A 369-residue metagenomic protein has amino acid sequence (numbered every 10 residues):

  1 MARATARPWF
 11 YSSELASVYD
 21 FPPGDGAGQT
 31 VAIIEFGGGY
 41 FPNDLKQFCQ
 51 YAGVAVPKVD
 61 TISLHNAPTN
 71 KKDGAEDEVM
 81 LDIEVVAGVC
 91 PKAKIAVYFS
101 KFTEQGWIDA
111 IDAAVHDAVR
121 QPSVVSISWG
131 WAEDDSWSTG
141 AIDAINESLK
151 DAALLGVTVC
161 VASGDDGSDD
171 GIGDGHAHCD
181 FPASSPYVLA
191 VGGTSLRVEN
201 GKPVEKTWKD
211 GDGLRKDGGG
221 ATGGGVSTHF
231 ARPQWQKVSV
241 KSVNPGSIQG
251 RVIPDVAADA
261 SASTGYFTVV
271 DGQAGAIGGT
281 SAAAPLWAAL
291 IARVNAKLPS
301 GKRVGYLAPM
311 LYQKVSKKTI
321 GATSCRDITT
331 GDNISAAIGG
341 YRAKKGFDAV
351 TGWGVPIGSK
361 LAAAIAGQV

Functional and structural regions predicted by a protein language model:
M1-G193, T222-G223, S227-G279, A284 (+3 more regions): Substrate-binding/charge-relay-adjacent region of secreted/lumenal peptidase catalytic domains
S195, V240-P245, V294-A349, V369: An often Trp-containing, charged/polar helix-loop segment at the C-terminal end of enzyme catalytic cores
R197-V204: Short acidic, Gly/Pro-enriched loop/turn segments at secondary-structure junctions
G201, G272-A274, G331, G346: Detector for glycine-centered tight turns/loop "hinges" at secondary-structure junctions
W208-A221: Extended ligand-binding clefts on enzyme/binding-domain cores
L290: Walker A/P-loop NTP-binding active-site region of P-loop NTPases, recognizing the glycine-rich GxxxxGKT/S
